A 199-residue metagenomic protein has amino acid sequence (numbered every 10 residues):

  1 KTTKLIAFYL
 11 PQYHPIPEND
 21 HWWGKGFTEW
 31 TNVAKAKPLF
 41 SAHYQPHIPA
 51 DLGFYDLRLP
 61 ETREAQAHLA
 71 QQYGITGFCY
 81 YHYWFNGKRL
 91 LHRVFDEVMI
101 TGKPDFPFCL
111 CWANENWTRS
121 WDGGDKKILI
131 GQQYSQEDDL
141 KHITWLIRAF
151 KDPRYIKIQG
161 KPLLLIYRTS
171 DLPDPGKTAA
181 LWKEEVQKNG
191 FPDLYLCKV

Functional and structural regions predicted by a protein language model:
K1-V199: Glycan-processing catalytic domains of CAZymes
